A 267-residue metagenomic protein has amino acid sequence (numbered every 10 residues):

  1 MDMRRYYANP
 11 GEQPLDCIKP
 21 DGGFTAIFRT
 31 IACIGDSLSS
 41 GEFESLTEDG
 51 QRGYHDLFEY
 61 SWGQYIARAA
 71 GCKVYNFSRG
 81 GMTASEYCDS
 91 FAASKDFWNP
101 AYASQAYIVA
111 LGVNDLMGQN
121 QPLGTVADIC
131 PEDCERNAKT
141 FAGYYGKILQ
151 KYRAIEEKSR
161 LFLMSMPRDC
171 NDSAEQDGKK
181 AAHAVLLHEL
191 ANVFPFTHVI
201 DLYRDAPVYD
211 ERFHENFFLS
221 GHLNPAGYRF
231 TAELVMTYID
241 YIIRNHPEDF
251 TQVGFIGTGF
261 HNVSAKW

Functional and structural regions predicted by a protein language model:
D2-S78, F97, N192, E248: Serine-esterase "nucleophile elbow" of acetyl-processing enzymes
A32-G35, S39, K73-S78, Q105-A110 (+2 more regions): Structural recognition of the beta-strand scaffold that forms the well-ordered cores of secreted hydrolase catalytic
S37-S40, R79-S85, V113-G118, P167-N171 (+1 more regions): Solvent-exposed loop/turn segments at secondary-structure junctions within structured extracellular/periplasmic domains
E44-K139, G143: Conserved SGNH/GDSL esterase-like catalytic core that processes O-acyl groups on lipids and polysaccharides
Y65-K73, K147-F162, L186-I200, I242: A structural motif corresponding to the C-terminal end of an alpha-helix and its immediate exit/capping segment
N114, I148-A182: Active-site segments of SGNH/GDSL-like serine hydrolases that catalyze O-acetyl group transfer/hydrolysis on lipids
F141-Y145, H183-A184: Aromatic/hydrophobic pocket-lining residues that form the small-molecule binding cavity in soluble enzyme cores
M166-W267: Catalytic His-Asp segment of secreted/periplasmic serine-dependent ester chemistry enzymes
